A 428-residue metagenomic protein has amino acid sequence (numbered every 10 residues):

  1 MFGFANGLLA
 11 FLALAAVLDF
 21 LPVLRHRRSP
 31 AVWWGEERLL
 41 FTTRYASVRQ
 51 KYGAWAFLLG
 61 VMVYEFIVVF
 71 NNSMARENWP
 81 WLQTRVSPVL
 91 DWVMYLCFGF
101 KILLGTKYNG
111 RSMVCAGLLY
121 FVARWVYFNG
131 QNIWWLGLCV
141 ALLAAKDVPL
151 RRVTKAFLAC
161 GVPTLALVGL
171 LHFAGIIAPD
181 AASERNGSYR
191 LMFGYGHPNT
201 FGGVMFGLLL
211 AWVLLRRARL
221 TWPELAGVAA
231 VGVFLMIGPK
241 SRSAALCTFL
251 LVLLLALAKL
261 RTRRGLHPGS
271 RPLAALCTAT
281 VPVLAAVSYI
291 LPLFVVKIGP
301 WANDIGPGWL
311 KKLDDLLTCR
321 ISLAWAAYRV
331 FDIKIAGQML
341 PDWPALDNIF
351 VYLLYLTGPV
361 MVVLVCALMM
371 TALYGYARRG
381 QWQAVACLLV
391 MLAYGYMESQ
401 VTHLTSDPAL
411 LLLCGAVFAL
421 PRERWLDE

Functional and structural regions predicted by a protein language model:
M1-F11: Hydrophobic transmembrane alpha-helical segments in integral membrane proteins
L14-H26, P421-R422: Alpha-helical transmembrane segments
L18-P22, M62-A75: Alpha-helical transmembrane segments of multi-pass membrane proteins
H26, V69-R85, L104-K107: Short, hydrophobic transmembrane alpha-helix segments
R28-A46, C414-E428: A juxtamembrane structural motif centered on a specific transmembrane helix
S47-V68, S87-P300, N348, L353-R424: Hydrophobic transmembrane helix bundles of membrane-integrated enzymes that assemble and modify cell-envelope
T84-P88, L251-V252, S288-W325, P341: Flexible juxtamembrane loops connecting transmembrane helices in multi-pass membrane enzymes that build or modify
K311-L346, T357-M361: TM-adjacent membrane-interface loops and short helices in multi-pass inner/ER membrane proteins
